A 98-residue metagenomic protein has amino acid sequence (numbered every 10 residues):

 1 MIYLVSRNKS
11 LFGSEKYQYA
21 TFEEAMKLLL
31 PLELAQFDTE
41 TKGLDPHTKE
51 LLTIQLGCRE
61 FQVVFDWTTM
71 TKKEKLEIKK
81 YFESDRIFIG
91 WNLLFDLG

Functional and structural regions predicted by a protein language model:
M1-G98: Conserved RNase H-like, two-metal-ion catalytic cores of nucleic-acid enzymes
